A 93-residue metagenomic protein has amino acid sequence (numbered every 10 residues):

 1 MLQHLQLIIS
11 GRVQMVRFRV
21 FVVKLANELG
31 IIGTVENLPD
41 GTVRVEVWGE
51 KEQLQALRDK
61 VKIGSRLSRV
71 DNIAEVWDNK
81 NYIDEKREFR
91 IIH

Functional and structural regions predicted by a protein language model:
M1-H93: Intrinsically disordered, low-complexity, mixed-charge
